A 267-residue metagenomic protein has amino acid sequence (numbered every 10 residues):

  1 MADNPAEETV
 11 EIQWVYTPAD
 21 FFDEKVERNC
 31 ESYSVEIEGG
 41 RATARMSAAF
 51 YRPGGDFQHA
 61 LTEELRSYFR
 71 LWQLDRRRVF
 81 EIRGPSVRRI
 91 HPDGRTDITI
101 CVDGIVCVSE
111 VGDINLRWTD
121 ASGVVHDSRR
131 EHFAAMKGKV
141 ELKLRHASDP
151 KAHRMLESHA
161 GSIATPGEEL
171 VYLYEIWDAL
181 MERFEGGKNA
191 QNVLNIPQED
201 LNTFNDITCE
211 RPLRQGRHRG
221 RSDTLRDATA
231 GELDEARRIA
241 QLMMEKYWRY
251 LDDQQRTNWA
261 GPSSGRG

Functional and structural regions predicted by a protein language model:
M1-I105: The feature captures two recurrent sequence modes
G55, S162-L170, L194, R226 (+1 more regions): Short, charged/polar micro-motifs that form catalytic or ligand-binding hotspots
L61-R76, L180, A240-L251: Hydrophobic, Leu/Ile/Phe/Ala-enriched alpha-helical segments that form helix-helix packing faces
Q73-E168, T203: Helix-loop junctions and short alpha-helical segments
I163-E185: Hydrophobic alpha-helical packing segments in soluble, helical-rich domains
D178, P197-L251: Histidine-centered, metal-coordinating catalytic motifs and their short helical/loop contexts
N189-N192: Membrane-interface junctions of multi-pass transporters
D253-G267: Long, compositionally biased intrinsically disordered regions
